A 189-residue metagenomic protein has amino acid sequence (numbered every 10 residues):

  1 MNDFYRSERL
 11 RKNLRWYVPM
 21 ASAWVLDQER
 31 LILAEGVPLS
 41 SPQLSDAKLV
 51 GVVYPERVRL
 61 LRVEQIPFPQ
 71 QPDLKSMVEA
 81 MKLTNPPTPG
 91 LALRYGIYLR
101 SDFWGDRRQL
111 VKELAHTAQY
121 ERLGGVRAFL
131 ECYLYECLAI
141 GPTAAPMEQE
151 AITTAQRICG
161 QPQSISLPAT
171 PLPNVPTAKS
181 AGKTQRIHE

Functional and structural regions predicted by a protein language model:
M1-N13, T117: Compositionally biased, charge-rich terminal segments
R9-E56, R62-E64, D73, V78-A92 (+2 more regions): Metalloprotease/metallohydrolase-associated module, dominated by Zn2+-dependent proteases
V63-F68, I97, W104-G105, A115: Short, solvent-exposed loop/turn segments at secondary-structure junctions
R108-Y120: Active-site recognition of the HExxH zinc-binding catalytic motif
